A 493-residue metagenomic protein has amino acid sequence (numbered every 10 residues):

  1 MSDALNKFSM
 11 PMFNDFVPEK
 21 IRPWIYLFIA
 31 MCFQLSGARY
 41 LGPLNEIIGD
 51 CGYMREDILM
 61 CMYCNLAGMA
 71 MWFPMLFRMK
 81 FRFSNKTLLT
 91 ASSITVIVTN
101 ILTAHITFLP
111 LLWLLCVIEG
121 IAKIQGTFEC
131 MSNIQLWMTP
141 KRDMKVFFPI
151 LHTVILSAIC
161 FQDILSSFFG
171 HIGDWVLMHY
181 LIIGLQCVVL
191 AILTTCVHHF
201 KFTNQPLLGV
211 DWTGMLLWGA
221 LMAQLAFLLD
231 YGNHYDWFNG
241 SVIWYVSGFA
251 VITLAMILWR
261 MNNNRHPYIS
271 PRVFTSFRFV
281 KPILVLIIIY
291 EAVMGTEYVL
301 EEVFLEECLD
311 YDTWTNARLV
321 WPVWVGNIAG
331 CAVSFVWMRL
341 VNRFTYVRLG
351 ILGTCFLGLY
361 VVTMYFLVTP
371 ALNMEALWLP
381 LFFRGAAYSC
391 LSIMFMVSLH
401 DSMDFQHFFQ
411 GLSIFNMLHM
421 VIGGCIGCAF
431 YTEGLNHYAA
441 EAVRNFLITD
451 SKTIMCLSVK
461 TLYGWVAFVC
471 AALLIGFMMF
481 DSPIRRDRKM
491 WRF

Functional and structural regions predicted by a protein language model:
S2-K7, P11-M12, I448-F493: Transmembrane-helix exit segments and adjacent C-terminal regions of multi-pass membrane proteins
L5-F8, V17-L76, G126-T127, M131 (+2 more regions): Extracytoplasmic
K20-S36, L41, Y268-Y438, L462-A471 (+1 more regions): 12-transmembrane solute porter fold
A38, L66-P74, I159-C160, W324-A332: Residue-level signature of mid-helix packing/kink "hotspots" within the transmembrane helices of 12-pass Major
G52, S84, L102-L111, D310 (+2 more regions): Helix-breaking motifs and short loop linkers at transmembrane-helix boundaries and internal kinks in secondary membrane
M71-N85, G170, G330-Y346: Helix-to-loop junctions at the C-terminal end of transmembrane segments in multipass secondary transporters
L76-W212: Helix-loop-helix hairpins in multi-pass membrane proteins, especially solute transporters
H171-L284: Hydrophobic transmembrane-helix bundles of small-molecule transporters
